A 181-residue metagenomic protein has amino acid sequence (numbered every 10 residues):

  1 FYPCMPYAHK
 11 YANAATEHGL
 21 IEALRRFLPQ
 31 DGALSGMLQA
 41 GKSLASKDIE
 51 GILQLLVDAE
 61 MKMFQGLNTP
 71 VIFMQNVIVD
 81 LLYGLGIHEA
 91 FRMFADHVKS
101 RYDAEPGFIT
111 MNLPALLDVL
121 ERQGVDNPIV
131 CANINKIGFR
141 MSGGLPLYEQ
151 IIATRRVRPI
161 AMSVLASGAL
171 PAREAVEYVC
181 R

Functional and structural regions predicted by a protein language model:
F1-L85: Active-site beta->alpha loop and helix N-cap motifs at the rims of alpha/beta catalytic domains
Q65-G66, P70, I78-R181: Beta/alpha (TIM)-barrel catalytic core signal, keyed to glycine-rich beta->alpha loops juxtaposed to Asp/Glu that bind
